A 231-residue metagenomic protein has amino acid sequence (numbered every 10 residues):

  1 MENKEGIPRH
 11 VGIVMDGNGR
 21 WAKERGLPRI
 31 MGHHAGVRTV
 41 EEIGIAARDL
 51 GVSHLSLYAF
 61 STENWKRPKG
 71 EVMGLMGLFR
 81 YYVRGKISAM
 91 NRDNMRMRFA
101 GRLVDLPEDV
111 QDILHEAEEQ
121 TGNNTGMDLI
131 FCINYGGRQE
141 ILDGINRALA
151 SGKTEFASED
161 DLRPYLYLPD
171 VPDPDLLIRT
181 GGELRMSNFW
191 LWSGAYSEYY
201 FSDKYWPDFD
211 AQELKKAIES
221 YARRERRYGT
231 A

Functional and structural regions predicted by a protein language model:
M1-A231: Flexible, compositionally biased loop and terminal segments
